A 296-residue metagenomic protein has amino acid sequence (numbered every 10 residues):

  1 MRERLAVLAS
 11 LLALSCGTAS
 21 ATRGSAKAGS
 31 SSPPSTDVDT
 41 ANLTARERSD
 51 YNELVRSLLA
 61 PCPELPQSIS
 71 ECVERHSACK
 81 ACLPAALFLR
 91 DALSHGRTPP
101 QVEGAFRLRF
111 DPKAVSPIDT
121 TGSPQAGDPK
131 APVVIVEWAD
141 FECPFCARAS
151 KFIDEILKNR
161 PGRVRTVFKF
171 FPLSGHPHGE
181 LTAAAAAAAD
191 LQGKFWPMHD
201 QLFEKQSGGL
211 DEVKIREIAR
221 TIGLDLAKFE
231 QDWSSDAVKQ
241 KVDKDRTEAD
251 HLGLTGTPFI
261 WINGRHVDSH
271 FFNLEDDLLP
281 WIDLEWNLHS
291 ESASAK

Functional and structural regions predicted by a protein language model:
A6-S15: Bacterial N-terminal signal peptides
G17-A19: Bacterial signal peptide processing site
S32-S116: Extracytoplasmic c-type cytochrome modules immediately beyond a signal peptide or single-pass transmembrane anchor
Y51-S70, P129-R148, G256: Local sequence-structure signature of Cys/Sec-based thiol-disulfide redox active-site neighborhoods
A81, W138-A139, F145-L157, K169 (+1 more regions): C-terminal cap of thioredoxin/glutaredoxin-like
I118-V133, K158: A short beta-strand-turn-helix
A131-V134, P161-R165, Q192-P197, L224-L226 (+1 more regions): Loop/turn elements at helix/coil->beta-strand transitions in domains of secreted/extracellular proteins
L157-A219: Structural microenvironment flanking redox-active thiols in thiol-disulfide oxidoreductases
